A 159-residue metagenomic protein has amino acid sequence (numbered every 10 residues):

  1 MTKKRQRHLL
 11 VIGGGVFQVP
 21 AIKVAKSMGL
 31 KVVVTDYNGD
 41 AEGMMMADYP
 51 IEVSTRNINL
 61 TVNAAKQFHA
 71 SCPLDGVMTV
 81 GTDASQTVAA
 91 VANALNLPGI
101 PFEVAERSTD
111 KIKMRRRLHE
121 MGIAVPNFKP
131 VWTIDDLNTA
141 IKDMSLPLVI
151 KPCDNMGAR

Functional and structural regions predicted by a protein language model:
M1-V104, T109, D135: ATP-binding N-terminal substructure of ATP-dependent carboxylate-amine bond-forming enzymes
R5, M28, A124, L146 (+1 more regions): Residue-level signal for beta-strand positions within conserved beta-sheet cores that form or flank
A47-I51, I141-L146: Short low-complexity, flexible loop/linker segments enriched in glycine and/or proline with clustered acidic
V53, L97, R116-E120, L146-P147: Short alpha-helix boundary/capping motifs
P98, M121, D154-A158: A short, flexible beta-alpha/helix-coil linker loop
A105-P126, W132-M144: Glycine-/Pro-rich loop/turn segments that contact NAD(P) or position catalytic residues in Rossmann-like domains
P126-F128, L148-R159: Glycine-rich phosphate-binding loop of ATP-grasp-fold ATP-dependent ligases
